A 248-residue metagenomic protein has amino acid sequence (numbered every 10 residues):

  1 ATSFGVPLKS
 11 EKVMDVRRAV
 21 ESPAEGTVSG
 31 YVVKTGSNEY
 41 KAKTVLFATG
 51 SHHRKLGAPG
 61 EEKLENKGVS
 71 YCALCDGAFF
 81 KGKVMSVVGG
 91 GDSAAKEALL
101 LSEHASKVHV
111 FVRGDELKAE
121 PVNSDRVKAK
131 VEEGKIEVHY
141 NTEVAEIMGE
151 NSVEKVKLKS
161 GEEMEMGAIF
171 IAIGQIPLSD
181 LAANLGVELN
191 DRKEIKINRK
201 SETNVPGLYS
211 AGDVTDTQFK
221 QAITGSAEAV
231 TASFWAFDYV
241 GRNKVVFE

Functional and structural regions predicted by a protein language model:
A1-T35, E39-A42, E103-R199, V240-E248: A Rossmann-like FAD-binding core segment of flavoenzymes
H52, G57, E62-F79, I173-F219 (+2 more regions): FAD-site-proximal beta/loop scaffold in flavoenzymes
G68, K83-V84, K107: Residues that mark the start of a beta-strand
G89-G91: Glycine-rich Rossmann-fold phosphate-binding loop(s) that bind the pyrophosphate of adenine dinucleotide cofactors
A94-A95: N-terminal Rossmann-fold NAD(P) dinucleotide-binding loop
A98-L99: Generic hydrophobic/aromatic pocket-lining and core-packing "Φ" positions
